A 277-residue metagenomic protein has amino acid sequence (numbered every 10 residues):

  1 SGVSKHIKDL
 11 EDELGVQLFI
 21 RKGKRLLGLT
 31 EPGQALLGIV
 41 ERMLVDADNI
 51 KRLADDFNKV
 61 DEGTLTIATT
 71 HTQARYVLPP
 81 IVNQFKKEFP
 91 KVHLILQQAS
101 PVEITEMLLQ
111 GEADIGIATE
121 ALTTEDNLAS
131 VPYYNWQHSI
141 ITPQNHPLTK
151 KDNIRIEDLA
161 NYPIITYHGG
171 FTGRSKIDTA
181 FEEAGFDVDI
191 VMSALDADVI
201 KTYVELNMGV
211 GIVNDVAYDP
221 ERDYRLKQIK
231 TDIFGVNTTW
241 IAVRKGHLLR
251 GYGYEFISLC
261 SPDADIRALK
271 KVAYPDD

Functional and structural regions predicted by a protein language model:
E11-L29: A short LG(V/I)-centered, amphipathic sequence patch enriched for acidic residue(s) preceding the LG motif
E13-L14, R21, L36-N58: Alpha-helical linker/hinge and terminal dimerization helices associated with HTH transcriptional regulators
E62-T124, S193-A194: Central regulatory/effector-binding core of bacterial HTH transcription factors
V77, K227-V272: A late-sequence structural motif
E88, A99-Y162, V216-R222, F234: Acidic, Gly/Pro-rich loop/turn segments at junctions of secondary structure
S100-A113, T119, T172-K227: Hydrophobic hinge/microswitch elements
E125-W136, D198-G246: Beta-alpha-beta core module
T149, P163-A184, L249-S258, I266-D276: Secondary-structure junction motif
